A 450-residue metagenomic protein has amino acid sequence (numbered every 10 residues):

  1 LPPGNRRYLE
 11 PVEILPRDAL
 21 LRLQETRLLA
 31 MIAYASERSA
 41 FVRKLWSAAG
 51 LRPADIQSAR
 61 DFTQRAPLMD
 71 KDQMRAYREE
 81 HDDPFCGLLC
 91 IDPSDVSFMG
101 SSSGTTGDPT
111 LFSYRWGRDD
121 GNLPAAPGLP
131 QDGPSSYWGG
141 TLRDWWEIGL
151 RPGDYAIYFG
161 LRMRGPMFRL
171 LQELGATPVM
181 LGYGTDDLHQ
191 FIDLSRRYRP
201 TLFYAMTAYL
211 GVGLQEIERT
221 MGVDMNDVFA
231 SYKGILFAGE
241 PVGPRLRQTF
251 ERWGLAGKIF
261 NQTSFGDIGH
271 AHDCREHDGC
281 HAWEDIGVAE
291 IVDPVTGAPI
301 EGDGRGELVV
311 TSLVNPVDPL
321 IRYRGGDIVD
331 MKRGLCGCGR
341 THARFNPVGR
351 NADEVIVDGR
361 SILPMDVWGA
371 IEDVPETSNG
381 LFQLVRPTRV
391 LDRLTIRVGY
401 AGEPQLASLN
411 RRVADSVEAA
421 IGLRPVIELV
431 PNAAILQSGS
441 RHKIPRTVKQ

Functional and structural regions predicted by a protein language model:
L1-A33, T177-Q450: Active-site glycine/GP-rich loop and adjacent strand/helix microenvironment that borders small-molecule binding pockets
L1-E10, D72-G234, P241-T249, W253 (+1 more regions): Active-site phosphate/ATP/adenylate-binding loop shared across adenylate-forming ligases
L1-S101, G107-S136, D144, R393-R397 (+2 more regions): Nucleotide 5′-phosphate-binding alpha/beta core
